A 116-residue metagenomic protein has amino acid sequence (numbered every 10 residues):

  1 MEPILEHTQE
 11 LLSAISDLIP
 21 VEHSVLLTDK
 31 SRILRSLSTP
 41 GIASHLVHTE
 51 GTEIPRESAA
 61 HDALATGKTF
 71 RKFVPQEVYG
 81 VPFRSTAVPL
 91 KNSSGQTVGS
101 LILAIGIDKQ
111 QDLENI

Functional and structural regions predicted by a protein language model:
M1-I19, G99-S100, I105-I116: Juxtadomain coupling helices with adjacent low-complexity linkers
L12-F70, E77-V78: Structured interaction and signal-relay segments at domain junctions
I54-E114: Sensory/regulatory domains in signal-transduction proteins
